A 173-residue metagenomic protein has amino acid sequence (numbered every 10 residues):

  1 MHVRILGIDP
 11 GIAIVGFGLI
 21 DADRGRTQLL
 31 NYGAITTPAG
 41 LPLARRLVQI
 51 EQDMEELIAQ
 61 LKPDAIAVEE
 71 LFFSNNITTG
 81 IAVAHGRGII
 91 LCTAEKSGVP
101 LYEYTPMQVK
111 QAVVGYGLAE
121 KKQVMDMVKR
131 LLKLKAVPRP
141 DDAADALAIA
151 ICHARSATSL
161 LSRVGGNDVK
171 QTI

Functional and structural regions predicted by a protein language model:
M1-I173: Phosphate- and other anionic-substrate recognition elements at nucleic-acid/protein interfaces
